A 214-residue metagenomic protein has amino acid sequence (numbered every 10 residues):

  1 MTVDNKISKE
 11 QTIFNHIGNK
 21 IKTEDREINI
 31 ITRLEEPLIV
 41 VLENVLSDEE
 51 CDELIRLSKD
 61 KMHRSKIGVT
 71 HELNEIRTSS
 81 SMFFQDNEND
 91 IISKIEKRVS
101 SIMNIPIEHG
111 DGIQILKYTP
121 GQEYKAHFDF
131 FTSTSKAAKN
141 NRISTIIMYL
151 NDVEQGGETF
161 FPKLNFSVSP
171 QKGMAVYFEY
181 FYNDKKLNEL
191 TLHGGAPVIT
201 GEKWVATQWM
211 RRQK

Functional and structural regions predicted by a protein language model:
M1-K214: Fe(II)/2-oxoglutarate oxygenase catalytic core
